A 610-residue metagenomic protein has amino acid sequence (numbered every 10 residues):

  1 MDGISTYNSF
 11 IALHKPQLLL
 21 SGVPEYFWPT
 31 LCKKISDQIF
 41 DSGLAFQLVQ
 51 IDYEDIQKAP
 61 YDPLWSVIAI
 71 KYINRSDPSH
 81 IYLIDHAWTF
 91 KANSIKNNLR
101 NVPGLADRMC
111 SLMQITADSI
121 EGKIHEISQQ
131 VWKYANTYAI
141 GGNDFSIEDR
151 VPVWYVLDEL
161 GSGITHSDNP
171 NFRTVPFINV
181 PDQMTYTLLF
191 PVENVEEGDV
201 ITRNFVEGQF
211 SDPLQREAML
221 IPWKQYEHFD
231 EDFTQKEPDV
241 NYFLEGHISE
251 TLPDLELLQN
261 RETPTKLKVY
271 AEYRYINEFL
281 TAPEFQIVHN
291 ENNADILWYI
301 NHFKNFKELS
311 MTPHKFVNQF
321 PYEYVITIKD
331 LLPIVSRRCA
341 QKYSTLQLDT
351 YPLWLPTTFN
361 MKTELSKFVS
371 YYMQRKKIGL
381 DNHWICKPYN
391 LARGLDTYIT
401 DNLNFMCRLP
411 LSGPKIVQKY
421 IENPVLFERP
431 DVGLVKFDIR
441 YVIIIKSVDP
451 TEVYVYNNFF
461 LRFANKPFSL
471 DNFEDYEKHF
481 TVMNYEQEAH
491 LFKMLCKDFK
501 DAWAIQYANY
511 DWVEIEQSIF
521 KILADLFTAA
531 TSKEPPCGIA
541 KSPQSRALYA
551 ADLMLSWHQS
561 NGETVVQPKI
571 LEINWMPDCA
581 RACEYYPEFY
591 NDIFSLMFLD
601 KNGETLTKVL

Functional and structural regions predicted by a protein language model:
M1-H14, D168-T265, M576: C-terminal SET catalytic tail plus cysteine-rich post-SET Zn-binding segment of SAM-dependent SET-domain
G3-N171: Catalytic cores of histone-lysine modification enzymes
L18, Y53-I56, K71-P78, A87-K91 (+19 more regions): Conserved beta-strand elements of beta-rich interaction domains across eukaryotes, especially beta-propellers
P152, V156, T187-E193, R261-E272 (+12 more regions): Short amphipathic alpha-helical molecular recognition features
G163, E197-V200, L214, A218 (+13 more regions): Acidic, Ser/Thr-rich intrinsically disordered and amphipathic helical segments
N179, L258-N260, F306-F316, D349-L353 (+3 more regions): Surface-exposed beta-strand-to-loop junctions that form interaction patches on eukaryotic regulatory domains
K268-H383, N390-A392, I399-N402: Conserved N-proximal alpha/beta basic substrate-recognition cap immediately N-terminal to, or forming the N-lobe
G379-N382, Y389-Y549, L555-V566, M576 (+1 more regions): Catalytic core of tubulin tyrosine ligase-like
